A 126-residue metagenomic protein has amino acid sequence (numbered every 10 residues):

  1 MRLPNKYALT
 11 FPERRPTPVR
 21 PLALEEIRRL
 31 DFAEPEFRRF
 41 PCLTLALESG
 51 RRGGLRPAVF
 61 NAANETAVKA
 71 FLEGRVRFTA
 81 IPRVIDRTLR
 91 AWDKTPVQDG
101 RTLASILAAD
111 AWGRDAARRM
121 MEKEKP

Functional and structural regions predicted by a protein language model:
M1-P126: Catalytic, metal-anchored helix/loop core of enzyme active sites in primary metabolism
